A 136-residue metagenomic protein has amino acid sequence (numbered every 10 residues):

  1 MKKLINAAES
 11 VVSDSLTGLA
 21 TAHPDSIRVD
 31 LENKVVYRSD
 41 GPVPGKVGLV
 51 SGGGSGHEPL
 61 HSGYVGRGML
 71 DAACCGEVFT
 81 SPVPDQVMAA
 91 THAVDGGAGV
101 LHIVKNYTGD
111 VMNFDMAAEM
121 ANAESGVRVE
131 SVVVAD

Functional and structural regions predicted by a protein language model:
M1-L49: N-terminal amphipathic/basic leader segments beginning at the initiator methionine
A7-L19, L31, H61, V65 (+4 more regions): General structural feature for long, well-ordered alpha-helical segments within catalytic domains of soluble enzymes
T17-R28, L70, C74-C75, H92 (+2 more regions): Generic secondary-structure signature for well-ordered alpha-helical cores
I27-L31, S51, D71-A73, F79-T80 (+2 more regions): General beta-strand structural signal in soluble alpha/beta enzymes
K34-R67, C74: Glycine-rich, flexible N-terminal cofactor/catalytic loop recognition
V36-G45, M88-A98: Glycine-rich phosphate/diphosphate-binding loops that line cofactor/substrate pockets in enzymes
H57, Y64-G97, A135-D136: Glycine-rich oxoanion-binding loops at beta->alpha junctions
A98-D136: N-terminal glycine-/lysine-enriched basic segments
